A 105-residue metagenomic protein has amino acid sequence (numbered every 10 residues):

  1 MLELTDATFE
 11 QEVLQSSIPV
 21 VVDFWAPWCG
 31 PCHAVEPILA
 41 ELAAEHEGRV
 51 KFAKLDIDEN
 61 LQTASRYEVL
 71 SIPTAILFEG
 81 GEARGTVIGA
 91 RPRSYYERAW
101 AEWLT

Functional and structural regions predicted by a protein language model:
L2-V20, L61: A short beta-strand-turn-helix
T5, W25, K51-A53: Conserved Rossmann-like nucleotide-binding pocket used by diverse enzymes that bind dinucleotide cofactors
S17-P19, A34-L55, E59: Conserved helix-turn-beta segment immediately C-terminal to the redox Cys motif in thioredoxin-like folds
S17-V20, F24-W28, S71: Short pre-active-site segment immediately N-terminal to redox-active cysteine/selenocysteine motifs in thiol-based
F24-I38: Conserved redox-active cysteine motifs that mediate thiol-disulfide chemistry, especially di-cysteine Cys-X(1-2)-Cys
A26, I57, G80: Active-site loop/turn elements of alpha/beta-hydrolase fold enzymes, especially the short glycine-/histidine-rich
R66-L70: A short glycine-leucine-enriched loop at secondary-structure breakpoints that most characteristically corresponds
S71, I76-T105: Non-catalytic, surface beta->alpha helical segment in thiol-disulfide oxidoreductase systems
